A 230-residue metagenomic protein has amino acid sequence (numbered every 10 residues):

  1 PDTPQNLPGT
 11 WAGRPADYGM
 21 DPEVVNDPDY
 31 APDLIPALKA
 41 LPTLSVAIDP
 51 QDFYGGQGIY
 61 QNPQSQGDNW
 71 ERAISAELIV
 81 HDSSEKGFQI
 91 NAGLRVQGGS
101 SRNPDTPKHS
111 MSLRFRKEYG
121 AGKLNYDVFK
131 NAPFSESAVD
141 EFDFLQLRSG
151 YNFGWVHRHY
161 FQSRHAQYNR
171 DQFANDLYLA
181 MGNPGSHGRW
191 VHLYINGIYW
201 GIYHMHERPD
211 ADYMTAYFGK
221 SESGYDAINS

Functional and structural regions predicted by a protein language model:
P1-S230: Phosphate-handling architecture centered on phosphoinositide signaling
